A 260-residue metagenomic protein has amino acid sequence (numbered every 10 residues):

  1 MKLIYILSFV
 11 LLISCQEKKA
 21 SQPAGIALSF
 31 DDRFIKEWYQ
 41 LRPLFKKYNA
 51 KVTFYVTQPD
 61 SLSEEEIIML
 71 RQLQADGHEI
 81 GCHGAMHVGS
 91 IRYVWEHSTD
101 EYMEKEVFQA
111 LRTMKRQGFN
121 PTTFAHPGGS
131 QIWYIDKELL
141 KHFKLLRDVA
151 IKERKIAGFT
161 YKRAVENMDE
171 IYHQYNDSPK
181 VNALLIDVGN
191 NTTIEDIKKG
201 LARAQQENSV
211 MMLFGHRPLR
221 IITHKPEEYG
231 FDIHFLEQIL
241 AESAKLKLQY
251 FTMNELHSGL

Functional and structural regions predicted by a protein language model:
M1-S8: Sec-dependent signal peptide recognition, specifically the positively charged N-region followed immediately by
A24-I26, K46-L145, V149-R163, D177-K180 (+3 more regions): Metal-dependent polysaccharide deacetylase catalytic core of the NodB/CE4 family, i.e., the active-site-bearing domain
A27-F34: Active-site-adjacent substrate/metal-binding segments within catalytic domains of carbohydrate-active enzymes
L44-K47, E66-D76, G200, F235-K245: Catalytic-core regions built around general acid/base machinery
L62, K115, L146-A150, K198 (+2 more regions): C-terminal domain-boundary segment and adjacent tail
D187-A202: A Trp-anchored, charged/polar loop motif used as the substrate-binding/catalytic surface of acyl/ester-handling
